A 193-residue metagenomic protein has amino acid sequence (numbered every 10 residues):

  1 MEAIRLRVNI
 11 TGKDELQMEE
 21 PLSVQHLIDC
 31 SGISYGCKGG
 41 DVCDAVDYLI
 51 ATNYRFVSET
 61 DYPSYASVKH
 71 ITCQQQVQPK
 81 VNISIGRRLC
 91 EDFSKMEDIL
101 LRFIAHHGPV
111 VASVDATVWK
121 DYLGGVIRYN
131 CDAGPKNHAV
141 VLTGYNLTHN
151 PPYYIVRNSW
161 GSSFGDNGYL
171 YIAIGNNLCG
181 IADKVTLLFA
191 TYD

Functional and structural regions predicted by a protein language model:
M1-D193: Catalytic-core signature of thiol
